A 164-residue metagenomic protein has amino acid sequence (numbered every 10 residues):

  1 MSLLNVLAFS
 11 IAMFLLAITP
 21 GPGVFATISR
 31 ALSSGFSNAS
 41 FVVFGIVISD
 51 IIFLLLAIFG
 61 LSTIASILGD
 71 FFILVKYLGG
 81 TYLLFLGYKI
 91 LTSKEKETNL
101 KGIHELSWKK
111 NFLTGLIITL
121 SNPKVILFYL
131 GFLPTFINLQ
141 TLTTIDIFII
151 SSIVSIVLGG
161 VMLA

Functional and structural regions predicted by a protein language model:
L3-I73, G131-I150: Juxtamembrane transmembrane-helix termini in multi-pass membrane transport proteins
L7-A12, T81-L84, L113-I117, I153-V154: Short alpha-helical transmembrane interface motifs in multi-pass membrane proteins
F36-I46, L78, Y82, W108-L120: Alpha-helical transmembrane segments of integral membrane proteins, especially early/N-terminal helices
S49-L61, L83-L86, V125-I126, V161-A164: Alpha-helical transmembrane segments and their lipid-water interface positions in multi-pass membrane proteins
A65-K96, V154-A164: Selective transmembrane alpha-helices of multi-pass membrane proteins
I73, F85-I126: Alpha-helical multi-pass membrane helix bundles of inner-membrane/thylakoid proteins, especially permease cores
